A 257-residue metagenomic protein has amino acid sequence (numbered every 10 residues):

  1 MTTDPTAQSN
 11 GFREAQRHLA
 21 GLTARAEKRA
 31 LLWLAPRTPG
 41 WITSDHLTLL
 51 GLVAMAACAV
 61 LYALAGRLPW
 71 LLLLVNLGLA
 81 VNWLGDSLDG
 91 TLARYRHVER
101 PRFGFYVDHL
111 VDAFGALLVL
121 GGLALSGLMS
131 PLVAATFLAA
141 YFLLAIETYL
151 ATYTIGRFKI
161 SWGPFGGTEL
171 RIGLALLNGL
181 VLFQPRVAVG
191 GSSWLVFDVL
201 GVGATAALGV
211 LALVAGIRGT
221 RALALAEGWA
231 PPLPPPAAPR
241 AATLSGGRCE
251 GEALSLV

Functional and structural regions predicted by a protein language model:
T2-N76, G122-V257: Hydrophobic alpha-helical transmembrane segments
V75-G121, E147-A151, I217-R221: Acidic (Asp/Glu-rich) catalytic motifs at the cytosolic membrane interface
